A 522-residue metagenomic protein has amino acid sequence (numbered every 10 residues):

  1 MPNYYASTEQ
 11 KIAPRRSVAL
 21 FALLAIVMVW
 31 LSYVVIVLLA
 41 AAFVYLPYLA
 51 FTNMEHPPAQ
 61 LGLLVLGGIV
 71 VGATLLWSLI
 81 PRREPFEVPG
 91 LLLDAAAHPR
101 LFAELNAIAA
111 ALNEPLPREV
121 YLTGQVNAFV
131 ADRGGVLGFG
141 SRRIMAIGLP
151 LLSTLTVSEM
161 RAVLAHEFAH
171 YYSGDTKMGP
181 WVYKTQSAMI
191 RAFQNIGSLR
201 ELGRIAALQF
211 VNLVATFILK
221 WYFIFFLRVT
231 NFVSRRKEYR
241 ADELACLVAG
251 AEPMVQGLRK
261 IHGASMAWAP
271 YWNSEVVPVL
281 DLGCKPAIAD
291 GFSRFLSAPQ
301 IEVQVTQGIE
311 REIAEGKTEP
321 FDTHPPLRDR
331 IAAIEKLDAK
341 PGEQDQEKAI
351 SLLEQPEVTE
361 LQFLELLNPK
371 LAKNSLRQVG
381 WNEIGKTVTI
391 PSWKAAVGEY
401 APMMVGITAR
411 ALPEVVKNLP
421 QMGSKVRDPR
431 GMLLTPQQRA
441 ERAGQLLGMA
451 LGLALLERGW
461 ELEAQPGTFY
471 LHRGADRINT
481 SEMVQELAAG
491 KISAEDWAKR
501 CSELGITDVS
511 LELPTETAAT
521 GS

Functional and structural regions predicted by a protein language model:
M1-K11, A206-S234, Y239, E243 (+2 more regions): Cytosolic-facing loops and C-terminal tails of multi-pass membrane proteins
P2-M28, P150, T154-V157, R161-Y183 (+2 more regions): Membrane-interface, cytosolic juxtamembrane amphipathic helix immediately N-terminal to a transmembrane helix, enriched
L24-L46: Canonical alpha-helical transmembrane segments of integral membrane proteins
L38-V70, A206-A215: Hydrophobic alpha-helical transmembrane segments
P57-E87, N106: Transmembrane alpha-helices and immediately adjacent membrane-cytoplasm interface residues in multi-pass integral
T74-L93, R228-K237: Transmembrane-cytosolic junction motif
I80-Q186, V509-E516: Peri-catalytic and regulatory segments of divalent metal-dependent proteins
K184-A206, A245-V248: Post-HExxH zinc-binding segment in Zn-dependent metallohydrolases
